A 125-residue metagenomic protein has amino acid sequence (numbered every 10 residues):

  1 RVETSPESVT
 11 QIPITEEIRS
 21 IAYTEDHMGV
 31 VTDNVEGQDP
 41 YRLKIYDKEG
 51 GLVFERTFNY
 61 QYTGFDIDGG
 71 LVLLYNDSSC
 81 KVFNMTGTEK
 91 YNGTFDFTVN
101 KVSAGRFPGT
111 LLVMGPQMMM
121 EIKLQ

Functional and structural regions predicted by a protein language model:
R1, T24-E25, G29-D39, L73-S79 (+1 more regions): Beta-strand C-termini and the immediately following turn/loop, strongest in propeller blades
R1-P13, Q38-F58, S79-F95, M118-Q125: Surface-exposed loop/turn elements that mediate protein-protein interactions on large endomembrane-trafficking
P13-D26, T57-G70, F97-G109: Repeated scaffold domains used in trafficking and secretory/extracellular systems, primarily beta-propellers
M28-V31, T98-V99, Q125: A broadly tuned "polar low-complexity/structure-edge" signature
L52-V53, T63, L74, K81 (+1 more regions): A broad, structure-centric signal for solvent-exposed, well-ordered loop/edge residues that line or flank functional
T63-D68, C80-V82, F107-V113, Q117-M120: Low-complexity, flexible helical/coil segments
T86-T110, M114-P116: Extracytoplasmic electrostatic interaction patches
